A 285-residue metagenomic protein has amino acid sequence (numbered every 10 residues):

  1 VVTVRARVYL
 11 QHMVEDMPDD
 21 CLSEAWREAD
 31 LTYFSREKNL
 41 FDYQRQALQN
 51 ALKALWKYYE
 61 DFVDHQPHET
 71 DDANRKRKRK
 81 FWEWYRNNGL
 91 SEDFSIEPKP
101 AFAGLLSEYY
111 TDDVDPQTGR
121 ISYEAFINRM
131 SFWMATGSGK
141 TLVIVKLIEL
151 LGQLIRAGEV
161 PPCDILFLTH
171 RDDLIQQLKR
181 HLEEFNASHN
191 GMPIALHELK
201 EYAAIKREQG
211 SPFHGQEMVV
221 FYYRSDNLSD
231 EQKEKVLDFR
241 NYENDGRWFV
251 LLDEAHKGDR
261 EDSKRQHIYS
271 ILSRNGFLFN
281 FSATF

Functional and structural regions predicted by a protein language model:
V1-M13, A29-R36: Extended, charged/polar low-complexity intrinsically disordered regions
P18-W133: Conserved pre-motif I regulatory segment
T136: The conserved Walker
G139: Conserved glycine(s) of the Walker
L142-R156, R180, Y222-F285: Signature of the SF2 helicase/ATPase Hel1-core->accessory helical subdomain module
V143, G158-N186: Conserved Walker A/P-loop ATP-binding site and its immediately adjacent core in helicase/helicase-like ATPase domains
D173-I205: Conserved helix-turn-beta segment of the N-terminal RecA-like "Helicase ATP-binding" lobe in SF1/SF2 helicases
A203-V220: Conserved motor-coupling elements within RecA-like helicase/translocase cores
